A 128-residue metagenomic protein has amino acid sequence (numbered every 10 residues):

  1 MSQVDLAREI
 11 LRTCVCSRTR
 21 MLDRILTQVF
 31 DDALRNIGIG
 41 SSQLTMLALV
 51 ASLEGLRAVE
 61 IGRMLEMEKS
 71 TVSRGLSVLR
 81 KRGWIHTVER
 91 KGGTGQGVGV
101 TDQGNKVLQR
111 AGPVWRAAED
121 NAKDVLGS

Functional and structural regions predicted by a protein language model:
M1-R8: Short, intrinsically disordered or compositionally biased N-terminal tails of bacterial proteins
D5, D23, D31-D32, D102 (+2 more regions): Acidic-enriched, low-complexity/disordered segments with a strong bias for Aspartate over Glutamate
I10, S17-R20, R24, Q28-T71 (+2 more regions): N-terminal helix-turn-helix DNA-binding core of bacterial DNA-binding proteins
T13, S17, S70, K106-Q109 (+1 more regions): A generic "alpha-helical surface" signal
R74: DNA-binding alpha-helical recognition surfaces that contact promoter or target DNA
S77-S128: Charged, amphipathic alpha-helical coiled-coil/dimerization segments
